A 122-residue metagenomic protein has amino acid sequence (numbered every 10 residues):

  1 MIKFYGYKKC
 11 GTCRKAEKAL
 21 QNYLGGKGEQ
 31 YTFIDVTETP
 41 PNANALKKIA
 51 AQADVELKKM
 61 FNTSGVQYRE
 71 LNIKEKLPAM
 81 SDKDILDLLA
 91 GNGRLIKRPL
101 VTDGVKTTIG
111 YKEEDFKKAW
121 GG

Functional and structural regions predicted by a protein language model:
M1, G28, I96-R98: A general structural motif
M1-Y23, Y31-V36: Local sequence-structure signature of Cys/Sec-based thiol-disulfide redox active-site neighborhoods
K3-Y5, E29, V66, I109: Intrinsically disordered, low-complexity segments enriched in small/polar residues
G25-G28, V55: Short, well-ordered coil/turn elements that cap or connect secondary structure elements
K27-E29, F33, A45-L46: N-terminal non-globular leader segments, chiefly Sec-dependent signal peptides
V36-A119: Thiol/selenol-based redox catalytic cores and closely related redox-interacting motifs
